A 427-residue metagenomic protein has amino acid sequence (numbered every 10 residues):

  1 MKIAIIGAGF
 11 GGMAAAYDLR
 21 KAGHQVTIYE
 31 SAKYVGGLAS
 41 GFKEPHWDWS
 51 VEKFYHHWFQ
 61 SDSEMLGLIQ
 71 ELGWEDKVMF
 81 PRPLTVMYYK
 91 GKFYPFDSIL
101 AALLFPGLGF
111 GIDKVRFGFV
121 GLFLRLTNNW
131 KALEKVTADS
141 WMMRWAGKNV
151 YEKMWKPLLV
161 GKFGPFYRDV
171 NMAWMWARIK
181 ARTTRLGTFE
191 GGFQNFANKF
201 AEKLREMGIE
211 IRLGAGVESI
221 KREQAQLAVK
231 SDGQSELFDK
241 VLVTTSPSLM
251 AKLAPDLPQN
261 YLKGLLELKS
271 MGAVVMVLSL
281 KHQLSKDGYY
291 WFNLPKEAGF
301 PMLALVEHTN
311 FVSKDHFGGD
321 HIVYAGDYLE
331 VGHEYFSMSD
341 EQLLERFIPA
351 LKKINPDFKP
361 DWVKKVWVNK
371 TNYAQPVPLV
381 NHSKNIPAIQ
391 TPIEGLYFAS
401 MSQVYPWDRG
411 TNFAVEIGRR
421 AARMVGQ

Functional and structural regions predicted by a protein language model:
K2-I28: N-terminal Rossmann-like FAD-binding beta1-loop-alpha1 element of flavoenzymes
R20-P45: Glycine-rich FAD pyrophosphate-binding loop
A22, E218-V323, Y328-S337, E341 (+2 more regions): Mid-domain catalytic core of redox enzymes that form a hydrophobic substrate pocket/lid adjacent to a catalytic redox
H56-S63, W130-A138, A146, K180-K203 (+2 more regions): Short beta-strand to alpha-helix junction loop
S61-L66, Q70-M172, R178-T184, Q427: Mobile amphipathic helical/loop "lid" adjacent to a hydrophobic cofactor/ligand pocket
V170, V312-G318, T371-F398, S402-Y405: FAD-binding beta-loop-beta segment adjacent to the flavin cofactor pocket
M175-S231, K240, T244: Helical element adjacent to the flavin cofactor pocket in flavoenzyme catalytic cores
M401-V425: A conserved FAD-binding loop/helix module that cradles the flavin
